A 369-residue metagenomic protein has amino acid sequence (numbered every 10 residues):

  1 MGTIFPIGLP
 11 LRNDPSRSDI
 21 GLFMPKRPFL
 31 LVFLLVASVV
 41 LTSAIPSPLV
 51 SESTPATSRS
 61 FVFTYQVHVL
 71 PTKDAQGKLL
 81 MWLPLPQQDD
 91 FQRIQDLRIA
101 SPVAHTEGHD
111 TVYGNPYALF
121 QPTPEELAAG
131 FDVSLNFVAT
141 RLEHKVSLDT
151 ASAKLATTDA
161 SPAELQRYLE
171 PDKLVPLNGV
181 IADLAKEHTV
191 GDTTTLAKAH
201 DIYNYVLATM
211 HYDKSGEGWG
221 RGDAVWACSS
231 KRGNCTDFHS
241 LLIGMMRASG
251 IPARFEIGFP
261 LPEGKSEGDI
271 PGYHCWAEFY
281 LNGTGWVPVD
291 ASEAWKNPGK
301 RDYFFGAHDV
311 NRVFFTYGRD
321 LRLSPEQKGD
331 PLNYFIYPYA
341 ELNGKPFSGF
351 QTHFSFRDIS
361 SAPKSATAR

Functional and structural regions predicted by a protein language model:
L22-F33: Bacterial N-terminal signal peptides that target proteins for export
V32-S43: Bacterial N-terminal signal peptides
I45-K145: Intrinsically disordered, low-complexity N-terminal segments that are enriched in acidic
D132-D213, G218-S229: Acidic low-complexity segments
T195-I202, K231-M246: Active-site nucleophilic cysteine motif
D237-G329: Hydrophobic/aromatic-rich core segments of domains that either
H308-R369: Low-complexity, Gly/Ser/Thr/Pro-rich intrinsically disordered linker/tail segments
